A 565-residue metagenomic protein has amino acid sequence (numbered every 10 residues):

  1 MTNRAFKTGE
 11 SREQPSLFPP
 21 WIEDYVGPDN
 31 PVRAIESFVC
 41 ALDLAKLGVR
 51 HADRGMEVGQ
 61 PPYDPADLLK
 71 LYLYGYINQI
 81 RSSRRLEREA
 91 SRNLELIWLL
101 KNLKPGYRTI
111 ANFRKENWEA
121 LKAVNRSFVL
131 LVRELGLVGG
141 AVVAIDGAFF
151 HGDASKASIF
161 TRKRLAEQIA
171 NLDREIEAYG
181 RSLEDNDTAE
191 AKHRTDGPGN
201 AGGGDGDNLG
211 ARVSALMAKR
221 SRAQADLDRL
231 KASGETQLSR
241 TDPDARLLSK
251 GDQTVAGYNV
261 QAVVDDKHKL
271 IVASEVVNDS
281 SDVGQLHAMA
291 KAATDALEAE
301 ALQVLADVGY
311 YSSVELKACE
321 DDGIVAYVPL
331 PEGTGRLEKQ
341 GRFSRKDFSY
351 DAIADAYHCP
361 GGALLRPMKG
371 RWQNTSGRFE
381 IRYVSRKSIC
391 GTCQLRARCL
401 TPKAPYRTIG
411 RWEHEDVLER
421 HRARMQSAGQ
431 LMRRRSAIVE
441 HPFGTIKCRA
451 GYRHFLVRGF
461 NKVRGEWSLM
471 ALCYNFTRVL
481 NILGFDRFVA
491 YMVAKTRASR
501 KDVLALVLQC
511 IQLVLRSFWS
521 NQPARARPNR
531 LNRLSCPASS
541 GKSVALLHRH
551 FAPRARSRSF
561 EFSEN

Functional and structural regions predicted by a protein language model:
M1-I35: Hydrophobic alpha-helical membrane-insertion signals
N3, T8-G9, Y72, Q79-R92 (+2 more regions): Anion-binding and metal-coordination hotspots
P28-L73, N78: Basic, short loop/linker segments at the boundary and entry of helix-turn-helix/winged-helix-like folds
A555-R556: Intrinsic disorder/low-complexity segments
